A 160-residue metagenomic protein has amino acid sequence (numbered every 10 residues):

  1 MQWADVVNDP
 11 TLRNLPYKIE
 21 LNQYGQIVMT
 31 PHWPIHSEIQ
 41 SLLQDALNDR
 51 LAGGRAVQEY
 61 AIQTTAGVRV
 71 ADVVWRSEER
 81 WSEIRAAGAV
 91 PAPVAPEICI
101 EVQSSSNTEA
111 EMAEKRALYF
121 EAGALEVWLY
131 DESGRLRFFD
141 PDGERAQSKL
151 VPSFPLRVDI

Functional and structural regions predicted by a protein language model:
M1-I160: Gly/Pro/Ser/Thr-rich low-complexity, intrinsically disordered segments predominantly at protein N-termini
